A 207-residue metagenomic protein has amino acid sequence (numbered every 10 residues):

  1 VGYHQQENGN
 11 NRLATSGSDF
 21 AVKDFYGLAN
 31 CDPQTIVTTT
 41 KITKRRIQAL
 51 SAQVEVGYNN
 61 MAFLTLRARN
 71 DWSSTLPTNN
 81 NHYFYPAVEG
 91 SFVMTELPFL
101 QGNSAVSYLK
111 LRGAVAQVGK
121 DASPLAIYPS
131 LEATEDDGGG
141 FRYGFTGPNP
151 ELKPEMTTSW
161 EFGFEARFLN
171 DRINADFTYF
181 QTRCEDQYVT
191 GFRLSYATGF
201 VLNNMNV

Functional and structural regions predicted by a protein language model:
V1-V207: Extracellular/periplasmic, surface-exposed regions of secreted and cell-surface proteins
